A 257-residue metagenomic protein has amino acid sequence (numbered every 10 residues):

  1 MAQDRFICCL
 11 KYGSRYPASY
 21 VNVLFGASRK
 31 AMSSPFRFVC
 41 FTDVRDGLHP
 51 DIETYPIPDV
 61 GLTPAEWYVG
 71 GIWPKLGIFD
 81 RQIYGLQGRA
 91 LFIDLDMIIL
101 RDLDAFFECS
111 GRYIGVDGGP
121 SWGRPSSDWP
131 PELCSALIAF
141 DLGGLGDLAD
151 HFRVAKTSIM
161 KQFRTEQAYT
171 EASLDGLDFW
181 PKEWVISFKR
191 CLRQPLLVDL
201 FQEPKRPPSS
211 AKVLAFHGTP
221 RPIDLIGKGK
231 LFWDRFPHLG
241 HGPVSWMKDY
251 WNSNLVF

Functional and structural regions predicted by a protein language model:
M1-E66, I83-L86, L142, L255-F257: N-terminal anchoring/stem segment of glycosyltransferases
Q3, S34, P50, K75 (+4 more regions): Residues that flank catalytic or metal-binding motifs in active/ligand-binding sites
R15-V21, R124, P222-L225: Short N-terminal binding/cap micro-motifs at the start of the first secondary-structure element
V39-G47, I99-L103, G143, E183-W184 (+1 more regions): Short, polar loop motifs at secondary-structure junctions
D46-H49, E53-V60, W73-W122: GT-A fold catalytic core of metal-dependent nucleotide-sugar glycosyltransferases, centered on the diacidic
L62-G71, L200: An acidic/histidine-cluster motif and surrounding catalytic segment that typifies divalent-metal-assisted enzyme active
L103-A172: Conserved catalytic core of nucleotide-sugar-dependent glycosyltransferases
D141-F257: Catalytic core and acceptor-binding pocket of nucleotide-sugar-dependent glycosyltransferases
